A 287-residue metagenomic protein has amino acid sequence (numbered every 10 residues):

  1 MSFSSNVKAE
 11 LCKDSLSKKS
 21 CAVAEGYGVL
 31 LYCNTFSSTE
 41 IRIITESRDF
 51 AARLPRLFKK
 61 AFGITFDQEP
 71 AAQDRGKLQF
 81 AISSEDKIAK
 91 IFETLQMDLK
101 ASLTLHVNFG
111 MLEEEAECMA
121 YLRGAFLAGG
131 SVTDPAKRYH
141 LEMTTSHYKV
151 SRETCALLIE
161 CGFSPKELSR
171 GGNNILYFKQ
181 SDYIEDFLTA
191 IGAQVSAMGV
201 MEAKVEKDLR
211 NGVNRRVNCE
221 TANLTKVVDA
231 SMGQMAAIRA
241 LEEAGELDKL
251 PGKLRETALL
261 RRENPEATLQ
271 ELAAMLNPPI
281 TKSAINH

Functional and structural regions predicted by a protein language model:
M1-T94: N-terminal low-complexity or simple alpha-helical regulatory segments that function as activation/interaction modules
S15-V23, M111-C118, D248-G252: Structural motif
A24-Y32, A120-A128, L259: Short, hydrophobic/amphipathic alpha-helical patches that form generic packing surfaces within helical domains
N34-F36, D134, E167, Q234-R239: Short acidic (Asp/Glu) and glycine-rich catalytic loops that position anionic groups and cofactors
F36-R42, A136-R138, T268-Q270: Short acidic, hydrophobic short linear motifs in intrinsically disordered regions
I43-T45, E142-S146, M275-I280: Short helix-coil junctions and helix-kink-helix linkers
A52, R56-M201: DNA-contacting interfaces and partner/effector-binding or oligomerization modules in DNA-centric proteins
A190-H287: Extended mid-to-C-terminal alpha-helical interaction segments
